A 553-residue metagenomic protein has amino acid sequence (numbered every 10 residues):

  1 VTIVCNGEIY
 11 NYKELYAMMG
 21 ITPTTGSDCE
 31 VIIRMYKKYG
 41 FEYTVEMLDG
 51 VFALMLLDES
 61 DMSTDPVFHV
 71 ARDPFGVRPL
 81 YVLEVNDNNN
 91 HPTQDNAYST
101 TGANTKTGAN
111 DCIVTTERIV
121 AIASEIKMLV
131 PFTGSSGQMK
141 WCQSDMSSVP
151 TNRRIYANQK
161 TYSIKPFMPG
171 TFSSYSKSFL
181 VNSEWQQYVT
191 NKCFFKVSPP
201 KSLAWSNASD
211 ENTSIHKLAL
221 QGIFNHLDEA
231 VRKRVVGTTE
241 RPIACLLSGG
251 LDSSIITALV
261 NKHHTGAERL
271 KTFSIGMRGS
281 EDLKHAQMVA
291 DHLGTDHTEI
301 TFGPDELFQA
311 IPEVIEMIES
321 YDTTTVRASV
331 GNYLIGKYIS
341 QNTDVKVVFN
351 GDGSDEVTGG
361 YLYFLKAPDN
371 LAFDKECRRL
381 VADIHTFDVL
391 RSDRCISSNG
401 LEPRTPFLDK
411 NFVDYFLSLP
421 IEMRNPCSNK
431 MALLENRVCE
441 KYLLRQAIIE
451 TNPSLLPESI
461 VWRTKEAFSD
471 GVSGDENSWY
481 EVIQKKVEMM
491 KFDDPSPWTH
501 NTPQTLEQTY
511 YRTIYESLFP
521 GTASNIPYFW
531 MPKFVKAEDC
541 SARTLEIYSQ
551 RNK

Functional and structural regions predicted by a protein language model:
V1-S320, N342, K346: Cysteine-centered catalytic environments shared across enzyme families
E14, K38-T44, V67, G134 (+4 more regions): Short helix-capping/linker segments at secondary-structure and domain boundaries
T25-D28, L48, A219-I223, I256 (+8 more regions): Hydrophobic (often cysteine-bearing) scaffold residues that line and stabilize catalytic clefts of nucleotide/cofactor
V31, H226, A230, V289 (+4 more regions): Amphipathic alpha-helical segments that form well-ordered structural scaffolds and often line/cohere around active
V45-D49, R234-A244, S274, V326-S329 (+5 more regions): Short coil/turn segments at secondary-structure boundaries
D210, S214-L220, R278-N342, Y363-A372 (+4 more regions): ATP-dependent adenylate-handling ligase core
V345-E376, A382-Q508, I526: Mid-to-C-terminal catalytic subdomains of enzymes that bind/position adenosyl phosphate moieties or nucleic-acid
K491-K553: Acidic, carboxylate-rich catalytic segments that either coordinate divalent cations
